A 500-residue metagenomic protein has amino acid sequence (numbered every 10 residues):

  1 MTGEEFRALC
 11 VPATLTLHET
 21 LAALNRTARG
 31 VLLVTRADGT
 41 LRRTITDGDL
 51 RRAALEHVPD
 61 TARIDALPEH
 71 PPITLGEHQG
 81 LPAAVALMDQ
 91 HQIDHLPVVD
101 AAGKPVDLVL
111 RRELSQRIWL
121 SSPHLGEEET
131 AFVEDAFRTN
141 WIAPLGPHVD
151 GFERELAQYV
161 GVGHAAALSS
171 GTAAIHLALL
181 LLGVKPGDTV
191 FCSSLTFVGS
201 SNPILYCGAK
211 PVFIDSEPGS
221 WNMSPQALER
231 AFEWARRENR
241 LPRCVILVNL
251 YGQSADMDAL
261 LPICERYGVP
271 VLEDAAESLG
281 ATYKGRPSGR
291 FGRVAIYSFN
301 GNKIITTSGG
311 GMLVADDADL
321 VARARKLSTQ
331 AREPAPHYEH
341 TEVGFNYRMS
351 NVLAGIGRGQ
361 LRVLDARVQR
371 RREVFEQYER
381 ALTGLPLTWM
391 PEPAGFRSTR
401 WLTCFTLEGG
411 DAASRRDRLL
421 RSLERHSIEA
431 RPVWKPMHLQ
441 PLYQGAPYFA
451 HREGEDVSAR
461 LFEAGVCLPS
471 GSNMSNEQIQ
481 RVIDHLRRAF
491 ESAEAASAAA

Functional and structural regions predicted by a protein language model:
M1-R29, L33-A37, L41-T44, G48-I93 (+4 more regions): Bateman/CBS regulatory modules and CBS-like beta-alpha motifs in cytosolic regions of diverse proteins
T35, V99, S194, F213-P218: Short beta->alpha connector loops at strand-helix junctions that form conserved, small/polar/Pro-enriched
R111-I142, P469: N-terminal "arm"/small-domain region of PLP-dependent enzymes with the aminotransferase-like
P147-T189, P203-L205, F213, R237 (+1 more regions): Phosphate-binding glycine-rich loop
F152-R154, G163, Q226, R230 (+6 more regions): PLP-dependent aminotransferase class I/II
G208: Structured binding elements
G219-T307, M312-V314: Active-site phosphate-binding strand-loop segment of PLP-dependent enzymes
